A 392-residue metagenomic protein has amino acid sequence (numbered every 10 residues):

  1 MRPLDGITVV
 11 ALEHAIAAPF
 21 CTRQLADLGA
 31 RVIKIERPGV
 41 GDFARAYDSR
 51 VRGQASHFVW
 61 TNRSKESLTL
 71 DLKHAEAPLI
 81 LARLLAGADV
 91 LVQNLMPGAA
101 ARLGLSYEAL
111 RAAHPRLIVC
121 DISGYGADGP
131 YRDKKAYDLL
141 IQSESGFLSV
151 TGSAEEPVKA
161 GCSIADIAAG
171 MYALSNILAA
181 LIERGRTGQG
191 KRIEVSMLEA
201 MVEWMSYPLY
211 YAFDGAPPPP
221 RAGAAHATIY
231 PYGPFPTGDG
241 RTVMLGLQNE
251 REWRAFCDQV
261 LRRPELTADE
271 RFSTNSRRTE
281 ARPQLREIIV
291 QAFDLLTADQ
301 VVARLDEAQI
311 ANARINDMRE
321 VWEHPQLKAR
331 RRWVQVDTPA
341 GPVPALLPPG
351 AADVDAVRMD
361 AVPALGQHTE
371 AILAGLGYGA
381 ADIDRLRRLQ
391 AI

Functional and structural regions predicted by a protein language model:
M1-R186, R221, A364, E370-I392: N-terminal helix-loop segment corresponding to the beta1-alpha1 unit of nucleotide/adenylate-binding folds
G39, Y125-G126, M197-V202, D239-R241 (+2 more regions): Glycine-rich beta-alpha junction loops
F58, A222-A227, G233-P234, L245 (+2 more regions): Short Gly/Pro-enriched turn/cap motifs at secondary-structure boundaries
S67-T69, I141, R241-G246, R358: Short hydrophobic-aromatic micro-motifs
G170-G190, E203, Y207-F213, C257-R262: Oxidoreductase and adenylate-handling cofactor-binding alpha/beta cores
P231-A308, N312: Aromatic-enriched alpha-helical interface/lid elements that frame and gate functional surfaces
E307-V357: A glycine-rich dinucleotide-binding beta-alpha-beta segment and adjacent secondary-structure elements that constitute
T338-R385: Flexible, small-/acidic-enriched active-site or ligand-binding loops
